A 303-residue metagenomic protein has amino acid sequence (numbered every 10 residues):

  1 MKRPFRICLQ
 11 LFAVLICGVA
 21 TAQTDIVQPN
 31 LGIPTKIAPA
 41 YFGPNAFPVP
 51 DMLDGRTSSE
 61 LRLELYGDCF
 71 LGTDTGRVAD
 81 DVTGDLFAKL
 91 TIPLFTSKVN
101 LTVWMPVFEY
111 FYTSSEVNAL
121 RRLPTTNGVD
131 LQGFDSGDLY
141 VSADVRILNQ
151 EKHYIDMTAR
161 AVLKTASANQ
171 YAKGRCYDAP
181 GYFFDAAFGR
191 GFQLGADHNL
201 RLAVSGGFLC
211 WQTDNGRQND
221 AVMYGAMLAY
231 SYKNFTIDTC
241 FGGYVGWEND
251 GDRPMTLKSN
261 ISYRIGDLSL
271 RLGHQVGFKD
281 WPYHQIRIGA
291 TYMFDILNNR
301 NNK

Functional and structural regions predicted by a protein language model:
M1-F42, N298-K303: Cleavable N-terminal export/targeting peptides
Q23-T165, P180-G189, Q193, F235 (+2 more regions): Transmembrane beta-barrel domains of Gram-negative outer membranes and organellar outer membranes
L63-R77, M157-N169, N199-Q212, F235-W247 (+2 more regions): Transmembrane beta-strand segments that form the barrel wall of outer-membrane beta-barrel proteins
T75-G84, V107-E109, G133-D135, E151 (+4 more regions): Solvent-exposed loop/turn segments connecting transmembrane beta-strands in outer-membrane beta-barrel proteins
L94, V107, I147, L163 (+7 more regions): Short beta-strand segments enriched in hydrophobic/aromatic residues within well-folded beta-rich domains
E116, L123-G128, N215-G216, V222-K303: Outer membrane beta-barrel transmembrane domains
L131-R146, G206-N215, G266-L268: A short, hydrophobic secondary-structure junction motif
Y177-G246: Detector for outer-membrane/organellar transmembrane beta-barrel domains, recognizing the amphipathic beta-strand
